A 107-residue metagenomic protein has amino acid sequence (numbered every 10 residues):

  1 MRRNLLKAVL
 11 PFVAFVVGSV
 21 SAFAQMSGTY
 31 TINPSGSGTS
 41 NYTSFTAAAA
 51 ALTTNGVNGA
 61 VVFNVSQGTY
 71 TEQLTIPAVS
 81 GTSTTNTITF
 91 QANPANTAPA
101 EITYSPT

Functional and structural regions predicted by a protein language model:
M1-M26: Sec-dependent, cleavable N-terminal signal peptides
G18, V57, T82-T84: Short, structurally constrained coil/turn elements that cap an alpha-helix or connect an alpha-helix to the following
Q25, A78-G81: Amphipathic alpha-helical interaction surfaces in cytosolic regulatory modules
S27, A60, T71, T85-T87 (+1 more regions): Surface-exposed or flexible loop/turn and strand-edge residues in extracellular/cell-surface modules
Y30-V65, T69-T71, T75: Acidic Gly/Asp/Thr-rich repetitive segments characteristic of extracellular carbohydrate-active and adhesion proteins
I32, P77, N86-I88: Retroviral Gag capsid
S66, P77, Q91-N93: Feature marks extracellular polysaccharide-active and adherence modules
T82-T107: Right-handed parallel beta-helix/beta-spiral solenoid domain characteristic of secreted/periplasmic
